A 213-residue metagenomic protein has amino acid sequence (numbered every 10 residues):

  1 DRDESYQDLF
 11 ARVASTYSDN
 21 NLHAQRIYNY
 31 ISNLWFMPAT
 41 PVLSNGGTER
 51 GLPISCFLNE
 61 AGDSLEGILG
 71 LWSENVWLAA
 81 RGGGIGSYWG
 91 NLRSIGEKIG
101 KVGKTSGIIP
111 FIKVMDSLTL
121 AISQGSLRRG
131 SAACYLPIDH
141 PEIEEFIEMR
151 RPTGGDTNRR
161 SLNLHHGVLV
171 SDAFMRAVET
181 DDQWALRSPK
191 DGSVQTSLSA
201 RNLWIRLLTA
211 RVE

Functional and structural regions predicted by a protein language model:
D1-E213: Extended catalytic cores of very large enzyme megasubunits
